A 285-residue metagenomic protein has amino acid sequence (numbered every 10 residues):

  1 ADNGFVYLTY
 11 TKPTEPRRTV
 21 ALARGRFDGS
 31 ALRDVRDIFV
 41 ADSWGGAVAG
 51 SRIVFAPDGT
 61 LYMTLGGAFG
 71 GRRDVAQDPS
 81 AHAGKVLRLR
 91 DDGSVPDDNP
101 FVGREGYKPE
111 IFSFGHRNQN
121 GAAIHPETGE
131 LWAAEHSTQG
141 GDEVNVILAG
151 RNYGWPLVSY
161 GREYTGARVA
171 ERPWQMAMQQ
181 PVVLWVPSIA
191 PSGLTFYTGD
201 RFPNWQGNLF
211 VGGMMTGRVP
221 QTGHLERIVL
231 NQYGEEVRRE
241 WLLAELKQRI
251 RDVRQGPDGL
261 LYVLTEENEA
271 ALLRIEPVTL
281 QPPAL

Functional and structural regions predicted by a protein language model:
A1-R72, G121-I124, G129-S137, P187-Q232 (+1 more regions): Acidic, Gly/Ser/Thr-rich repeat motifs that build Ca2+-stabilized beta-propeller blades
G25-G46, H82-N118, V169-P187, L230-L246: Blade-edge beta-strand/turn elements of extracellular beta-propeller and related beta-sheet repeat scaffolds
V54-M63, R88-D97, G161-A170: A structural motif
G71-A81: Acidic/polar, solvent-exposed loop segments in beta-strand-rich repeat domains
L87, V146-W174: Mobile, glycine-enriched helix-loop/loop "lid" segments at the mouths of ligand-binding/catalytic clefts that gate
L89-D91, L273-Q281: Short beta-strand-to-coil "C-cap" segments at the C-terminal boundary of structured domains/repeats, marking
Y107-L148: Repeat-solenoid scaffold signature
R249-D252: Repeated scaffold domains used in trafficking and secretory/extracellular systems, primarily beta-propellers
